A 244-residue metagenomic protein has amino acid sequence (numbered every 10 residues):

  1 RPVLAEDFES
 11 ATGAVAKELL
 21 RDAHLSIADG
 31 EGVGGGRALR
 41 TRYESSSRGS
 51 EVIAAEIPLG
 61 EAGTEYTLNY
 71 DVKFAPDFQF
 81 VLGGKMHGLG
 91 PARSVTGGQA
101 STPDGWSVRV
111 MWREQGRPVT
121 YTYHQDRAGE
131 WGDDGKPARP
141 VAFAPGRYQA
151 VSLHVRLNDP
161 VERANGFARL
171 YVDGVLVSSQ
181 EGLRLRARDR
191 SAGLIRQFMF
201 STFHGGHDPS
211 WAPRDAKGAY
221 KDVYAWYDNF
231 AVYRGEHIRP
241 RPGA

Functional and structural regions predicted by a protein language model:
R1-Q149, L153-A244: Low-complexity, Ser/Thr/Pro/Gly-rich disordered linker/stalk regions
